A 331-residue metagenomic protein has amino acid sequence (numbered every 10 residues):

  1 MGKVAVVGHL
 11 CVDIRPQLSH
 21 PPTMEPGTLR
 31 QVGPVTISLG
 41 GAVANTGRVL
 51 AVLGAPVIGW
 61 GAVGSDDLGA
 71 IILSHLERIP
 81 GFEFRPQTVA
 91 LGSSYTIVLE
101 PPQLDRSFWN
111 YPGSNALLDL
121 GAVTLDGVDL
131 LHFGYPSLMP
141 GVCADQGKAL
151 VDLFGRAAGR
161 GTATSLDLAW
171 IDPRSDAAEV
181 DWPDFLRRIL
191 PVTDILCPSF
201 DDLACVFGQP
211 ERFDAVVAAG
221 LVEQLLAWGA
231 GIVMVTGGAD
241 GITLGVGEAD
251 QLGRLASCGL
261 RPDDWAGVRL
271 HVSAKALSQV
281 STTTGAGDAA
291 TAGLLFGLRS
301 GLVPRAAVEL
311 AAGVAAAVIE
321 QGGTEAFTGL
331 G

Functional and structural regions predicted by a protein language model:
M1-W60, D67-E77, D264, S273 (+1 more regions): Glycine-rich phosphate/adenosyl-contacting loop at the front of the ribokinase-like
V4, G155-G159, R212-G331: Conserved phosphate-binding/catalytic region of the ribokinase-like
G8-L10, P136, A289: Active-site metal-binding loops of divalent metal-dependent hydrolases
G47-P56, V98-P101, G297-S300: Alpha-helix C-terminal capping segments
V57, F84, T164-S165: Hydrophobic beta-strand scaffold residues
H75-L91: A glycine-rich helix N-cap at a beta->alpha junction
T88, V98-C143: Conserved phosphate-binding/catalytic loop of the ribokinase/pfkB sugar-kinase fold
L130-E223, A230-A249: Conserved beta-alpha-beta core of the PfkB/ribokinase-like small-molecule kinase fold
